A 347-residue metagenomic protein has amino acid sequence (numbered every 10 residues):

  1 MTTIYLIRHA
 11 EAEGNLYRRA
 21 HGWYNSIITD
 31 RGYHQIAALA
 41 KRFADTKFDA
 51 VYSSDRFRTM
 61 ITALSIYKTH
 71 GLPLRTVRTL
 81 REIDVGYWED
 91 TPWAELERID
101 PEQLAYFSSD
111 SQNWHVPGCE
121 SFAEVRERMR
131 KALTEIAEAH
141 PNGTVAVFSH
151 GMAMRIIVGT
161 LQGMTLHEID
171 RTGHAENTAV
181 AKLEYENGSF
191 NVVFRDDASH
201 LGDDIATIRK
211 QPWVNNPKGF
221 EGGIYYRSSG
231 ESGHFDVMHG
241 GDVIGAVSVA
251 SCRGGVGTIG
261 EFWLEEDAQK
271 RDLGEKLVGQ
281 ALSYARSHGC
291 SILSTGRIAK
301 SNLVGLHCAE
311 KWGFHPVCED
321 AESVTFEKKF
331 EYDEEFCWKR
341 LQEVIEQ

Functional and structural regions predicted by a protein language model:
I7-L72, T76: Active-site-proximal alpha-helix that buttresses catalytic centers in soluble enzyme cores
H70-R128, F194-D196: Phosphate-handling substructures
T79, F262-K270, R297-A299: A short, internal acetyl-CoA/4′-phosphopantetheine-binding micro-motif in the GNAT/acyltransferase core
Y87-A94, T160-S228, E334-Q347: Acidic, low-complexity terminal tails and accessory targeting/binding regions of phosphate-metabolizing enzymes
I157, E275, A299-C318: Conserved active-site alpha-helix within GNAT-family acetyltransferase domains
F220-G260, E265, V278, D320 (+1 more regions): Acetyl-CoA-dependent GNAT
L264, K270-S283, H307-K311: Conserved acetyl-CoA-binding loop-helix of GNAT-fold acetyltransferases
A285-R297: Conserved GNAT acetyl-CoA-binding A-motif
